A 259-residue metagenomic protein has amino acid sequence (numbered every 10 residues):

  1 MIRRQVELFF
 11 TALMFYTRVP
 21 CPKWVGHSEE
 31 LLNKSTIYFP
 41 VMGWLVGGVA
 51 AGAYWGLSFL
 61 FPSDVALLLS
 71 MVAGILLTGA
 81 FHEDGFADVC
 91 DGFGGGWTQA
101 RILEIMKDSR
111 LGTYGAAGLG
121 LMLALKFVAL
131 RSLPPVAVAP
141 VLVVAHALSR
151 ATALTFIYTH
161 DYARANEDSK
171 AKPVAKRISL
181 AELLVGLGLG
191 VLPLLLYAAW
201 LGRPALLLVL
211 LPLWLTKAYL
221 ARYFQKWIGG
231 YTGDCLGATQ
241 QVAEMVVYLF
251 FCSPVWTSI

Functional and structural regions predicted by a protein language model:
M1-G79, F93-R101, D108-I259: Hydrophobic alpha-helical transmembrane segments
D84, E104: Glycine/small-residue-rich loop that forms an oxyanion/phosphate-binding "nest" at active or ligand-binding sites
